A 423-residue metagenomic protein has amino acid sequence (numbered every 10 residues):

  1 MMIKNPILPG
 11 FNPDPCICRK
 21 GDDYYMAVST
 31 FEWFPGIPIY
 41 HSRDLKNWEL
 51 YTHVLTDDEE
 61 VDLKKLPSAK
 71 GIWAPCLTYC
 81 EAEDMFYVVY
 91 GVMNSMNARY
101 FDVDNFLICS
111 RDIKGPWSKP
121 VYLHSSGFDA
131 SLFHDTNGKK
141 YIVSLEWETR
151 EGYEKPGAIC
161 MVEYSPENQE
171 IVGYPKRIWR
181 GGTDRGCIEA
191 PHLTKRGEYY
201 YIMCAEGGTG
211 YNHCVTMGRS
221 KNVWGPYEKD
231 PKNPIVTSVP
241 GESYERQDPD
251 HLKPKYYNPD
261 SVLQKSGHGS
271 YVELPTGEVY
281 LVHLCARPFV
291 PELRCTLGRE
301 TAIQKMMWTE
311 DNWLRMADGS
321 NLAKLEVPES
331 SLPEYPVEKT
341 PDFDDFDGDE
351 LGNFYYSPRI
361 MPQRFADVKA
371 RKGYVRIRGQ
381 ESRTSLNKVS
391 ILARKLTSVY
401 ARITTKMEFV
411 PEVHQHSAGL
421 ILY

Functional and structural regions predicted by a protein language model:
M1-Y423: Carbohydrate-active catalytic/glycan-binding domains of CAZyme proteins, especially the secreted or lumenal ectodomains
